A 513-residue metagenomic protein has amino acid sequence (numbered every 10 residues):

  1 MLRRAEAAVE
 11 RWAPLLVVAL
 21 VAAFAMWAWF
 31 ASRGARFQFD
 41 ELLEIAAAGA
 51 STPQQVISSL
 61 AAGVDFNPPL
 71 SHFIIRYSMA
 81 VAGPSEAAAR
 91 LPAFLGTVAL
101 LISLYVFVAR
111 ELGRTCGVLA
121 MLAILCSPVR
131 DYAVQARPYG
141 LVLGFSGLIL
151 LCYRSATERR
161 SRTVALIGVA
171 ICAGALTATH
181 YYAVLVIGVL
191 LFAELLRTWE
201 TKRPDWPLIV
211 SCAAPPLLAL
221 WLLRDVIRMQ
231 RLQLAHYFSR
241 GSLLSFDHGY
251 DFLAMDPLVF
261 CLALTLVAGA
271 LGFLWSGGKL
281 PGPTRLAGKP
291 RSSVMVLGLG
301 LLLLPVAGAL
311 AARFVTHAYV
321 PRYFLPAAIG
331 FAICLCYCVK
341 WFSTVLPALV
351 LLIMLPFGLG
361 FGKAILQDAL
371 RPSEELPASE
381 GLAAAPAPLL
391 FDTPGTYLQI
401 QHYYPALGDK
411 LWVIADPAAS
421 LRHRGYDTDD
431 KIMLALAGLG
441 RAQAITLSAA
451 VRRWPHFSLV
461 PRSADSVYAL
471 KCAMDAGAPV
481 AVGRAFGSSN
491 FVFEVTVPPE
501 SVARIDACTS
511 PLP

Functional and structural regions predicted by a protein language model:
M1-W12, P499-P513: Short, intrinsically disordered terminal tails adjacent to the first/last structured region
A5, V9-P499: Membrane-proximal helix-loop-helix interfaces that form the catalytic/acceptor-binding platform of multi-pass membrane
